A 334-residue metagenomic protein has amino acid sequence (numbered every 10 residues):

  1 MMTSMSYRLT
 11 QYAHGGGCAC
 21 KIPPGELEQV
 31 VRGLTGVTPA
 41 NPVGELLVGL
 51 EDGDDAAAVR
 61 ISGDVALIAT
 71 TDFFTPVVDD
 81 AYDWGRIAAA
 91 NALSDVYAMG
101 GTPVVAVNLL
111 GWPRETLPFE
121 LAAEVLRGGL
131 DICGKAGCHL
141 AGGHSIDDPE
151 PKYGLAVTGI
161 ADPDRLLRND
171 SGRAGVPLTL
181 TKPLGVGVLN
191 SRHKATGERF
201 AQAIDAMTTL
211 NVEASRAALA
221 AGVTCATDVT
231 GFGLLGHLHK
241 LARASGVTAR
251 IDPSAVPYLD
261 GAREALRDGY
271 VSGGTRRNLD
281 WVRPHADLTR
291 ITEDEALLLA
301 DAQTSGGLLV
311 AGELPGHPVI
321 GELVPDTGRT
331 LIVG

Functional and structural regions predicted by a protein language model:
M2-A98, C138, R173-L178, P318-V319 (+1 more regions): N-terminal glycine-rich phosphate/pyrophosphate-binding loops that anchor nucleotide-derived ligands and cofactors
M2-G15, E26-V30, P39-G44, R114-H139 (+4 more regions): Glycine-/charge-enriched secondary-structure boundary and capping motifs
A57-I68, T208-A214, L279-T289: Acidic-glycine-rich active-site phosphate/pyrophosphate-binding loop
V59-R60, T158, T181, A311-G312 (+1 more regions): Short beta-strand-to-turn element immediately C-terminal to the catalytic PLP-Schiff-base lysine in fold type I
G63-V78, D83-R86, T102-A195, R199 (+1 more regions): Glycine-rich anion-binding loops of enzyme active sites
A81-V107, E124-K135, L210-A221, L234-K240: Small-aliphatic-rich amphipathic alpha-helix that forms the alpha element of a beta-alpha
Y82, R199-A206, T224-C225, E295-L299: Short pre-catalytic strand/loop immediately N-terminal to key active-site residues, enriched for Gly-Thr
A156-L166, E198-A218, I291: Active-site glycine-rich loop that binds ribose-phosphate moieties when present
